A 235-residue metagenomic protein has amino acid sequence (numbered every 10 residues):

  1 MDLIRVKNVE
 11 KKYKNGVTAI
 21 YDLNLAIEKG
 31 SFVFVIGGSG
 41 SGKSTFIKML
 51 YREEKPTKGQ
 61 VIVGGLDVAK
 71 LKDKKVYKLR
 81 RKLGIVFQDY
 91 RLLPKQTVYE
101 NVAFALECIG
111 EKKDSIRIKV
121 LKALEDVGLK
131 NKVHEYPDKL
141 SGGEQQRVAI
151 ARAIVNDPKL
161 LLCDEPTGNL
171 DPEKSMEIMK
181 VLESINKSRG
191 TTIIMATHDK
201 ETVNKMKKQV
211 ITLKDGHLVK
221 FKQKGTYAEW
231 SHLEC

Functional and structural regions predicted by a protein language model:
Y51: Helix-to-loop junction immediately C-terminal to a conserved catalytic motif
G59-D67, L79: Conserved ABC transporter NBD signature motif
Q96-F104: Short coil-to-helix segment of the ABC ATPase nucleotide-binding domain corresponding to the Q-loop/switch region
Y136-L140, E144-Q146: Conserved ABC ATPase signature
V155-K159: A short, proline-enriched helix->beta-strand linker immediately N-terminal to the Walker B motif in ABC-type P-loop
L161-D164: Catalytic Walker B motif of ABC-type/P-loop ATPase nucleotide-binding domains
